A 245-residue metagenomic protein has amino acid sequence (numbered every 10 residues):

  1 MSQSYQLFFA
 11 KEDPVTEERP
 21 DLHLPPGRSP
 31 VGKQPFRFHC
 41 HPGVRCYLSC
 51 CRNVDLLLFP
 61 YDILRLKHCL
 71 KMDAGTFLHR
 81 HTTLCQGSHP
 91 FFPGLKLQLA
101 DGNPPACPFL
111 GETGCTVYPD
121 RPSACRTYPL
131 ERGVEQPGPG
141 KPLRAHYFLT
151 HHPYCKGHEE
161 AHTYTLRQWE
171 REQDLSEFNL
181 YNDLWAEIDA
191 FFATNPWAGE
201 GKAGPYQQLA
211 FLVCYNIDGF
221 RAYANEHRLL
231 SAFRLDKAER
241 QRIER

Functional and structural regions predicted by a protein language model:
S2-S49, D55-R245: Short loop/turn segments that flank or connect secondary-structure elements
